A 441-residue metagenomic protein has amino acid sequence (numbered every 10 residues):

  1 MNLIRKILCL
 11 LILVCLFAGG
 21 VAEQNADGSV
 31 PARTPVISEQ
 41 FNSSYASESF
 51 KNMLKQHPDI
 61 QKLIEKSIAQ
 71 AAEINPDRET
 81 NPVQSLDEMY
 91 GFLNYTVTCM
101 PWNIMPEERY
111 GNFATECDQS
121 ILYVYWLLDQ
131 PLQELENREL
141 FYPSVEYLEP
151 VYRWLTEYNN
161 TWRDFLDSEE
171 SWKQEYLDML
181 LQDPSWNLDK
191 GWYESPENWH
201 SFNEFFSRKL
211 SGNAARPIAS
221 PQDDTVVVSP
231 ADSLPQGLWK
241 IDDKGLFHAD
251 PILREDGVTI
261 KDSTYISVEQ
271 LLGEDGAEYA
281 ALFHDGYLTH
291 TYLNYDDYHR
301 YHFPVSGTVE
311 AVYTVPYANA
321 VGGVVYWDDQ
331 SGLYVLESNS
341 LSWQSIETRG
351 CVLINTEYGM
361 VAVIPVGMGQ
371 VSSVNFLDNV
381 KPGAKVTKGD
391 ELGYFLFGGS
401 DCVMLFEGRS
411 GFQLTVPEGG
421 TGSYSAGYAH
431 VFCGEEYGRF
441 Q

Functional and structural regions predicted by a protein language model:
N2-L10: Sec-dependent signal peptide recognition, specifically the positively charged N-region followed immediately by
I7, Q24-N25: Intrinsic disorder/low-complexity segments enriched in polar/small residues
L13-G20: Hydrophobic h-region of N-terminal signal peptides that target proteins for export in Gram-negative bacteria
N25-Q441: Contiguous, well-folded functional domains in the mature portion of proteins
